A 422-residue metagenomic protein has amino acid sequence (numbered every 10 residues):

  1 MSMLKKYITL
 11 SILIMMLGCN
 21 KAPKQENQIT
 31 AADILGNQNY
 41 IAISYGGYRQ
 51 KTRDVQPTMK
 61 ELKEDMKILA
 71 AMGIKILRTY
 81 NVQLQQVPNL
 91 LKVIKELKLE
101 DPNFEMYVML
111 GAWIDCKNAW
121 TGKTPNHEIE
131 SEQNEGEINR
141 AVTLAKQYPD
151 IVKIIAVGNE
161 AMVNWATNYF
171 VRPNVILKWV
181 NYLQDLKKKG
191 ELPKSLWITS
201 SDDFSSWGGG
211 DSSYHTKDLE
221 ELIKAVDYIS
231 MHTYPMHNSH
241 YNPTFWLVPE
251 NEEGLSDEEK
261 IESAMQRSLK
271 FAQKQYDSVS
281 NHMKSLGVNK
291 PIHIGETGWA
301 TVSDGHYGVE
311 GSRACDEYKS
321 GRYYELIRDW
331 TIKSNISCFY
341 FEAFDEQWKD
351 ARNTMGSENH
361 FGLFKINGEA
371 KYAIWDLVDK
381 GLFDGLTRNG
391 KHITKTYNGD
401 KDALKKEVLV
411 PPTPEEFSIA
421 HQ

Functional and structural regions predicted by a protein language model:
M16-G18: C-terminal motif of bacterial Sec signal peptides marking the signal peptidase cleavage site
A22-D65: Boundary/entry segment of secreted carbohydrate-active catalytic domains
K24-A31, G305-L326, W330-Q422: Aromatic-rich peripheral "rim/lid" segments of glycoside hydrolase catalytic domains that contact and position glycan
K51-L69, N134-A145, G209-L219, G321-L326: Short, acidic/polar
E61-Q85: Catalytic domains of carbohydrate-active enzymes, especially glycoside hydrolases
L77, I155, I229, I294-E296 (+1 more regions): Conserved, mostly hydrophobic/aromatic
N89-L196, I294: Substrate-binding cleft of extracellular glycoside hydrolase catalytic domains
S131, M162-I294, A300, D304: Noncatalytic carbohydrate-binding groove/subsite architecture in carbohydrate-active enzymes
